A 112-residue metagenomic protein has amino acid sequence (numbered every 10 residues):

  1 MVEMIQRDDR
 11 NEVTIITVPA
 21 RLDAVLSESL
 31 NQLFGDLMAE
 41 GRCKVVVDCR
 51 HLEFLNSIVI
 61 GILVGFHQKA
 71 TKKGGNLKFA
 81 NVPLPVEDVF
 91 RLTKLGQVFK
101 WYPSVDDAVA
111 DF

Functional and structural regions predicted by a protein language model:
M1-T17: Short beta-strand/loop segment at the start of cytosolic alpha/beta domains
P19, V105: Residues at the C-termini of beta-strands that transition into short coil/loop
R21-F99: Amphipathic alpha-helical interaction surfaces in cytosolic regulatory modules
L84, D106-D107: Acidic phosphotransfer microenvironment of two-component signaling modules
K100-S104: Short acidic-hydrophobic, aromatic-tinged amphipathic segments that line or gate anion-handling sites
